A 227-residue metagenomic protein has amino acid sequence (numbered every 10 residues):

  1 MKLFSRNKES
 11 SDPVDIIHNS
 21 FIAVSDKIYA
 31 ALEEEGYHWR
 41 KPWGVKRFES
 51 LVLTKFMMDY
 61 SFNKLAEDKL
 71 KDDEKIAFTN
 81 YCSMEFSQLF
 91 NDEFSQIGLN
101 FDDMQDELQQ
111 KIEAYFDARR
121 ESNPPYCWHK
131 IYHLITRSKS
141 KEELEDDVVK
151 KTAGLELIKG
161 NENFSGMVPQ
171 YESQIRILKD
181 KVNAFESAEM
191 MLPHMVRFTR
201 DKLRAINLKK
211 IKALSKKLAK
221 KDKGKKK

Functional and structural regions predicted by a protein language model:
M1-K8, I131, I135: Short, aromatic- and cysteine-enriched interfacial helices/patches that mediate contacts at lipid membranes
L3-K41: Leu/Val/Ala/Ile-rich N-terminal alpha-helices, chiefly Sec-type signal peptides and the beginnings
S10, V14-I17, W43, R47-L51 (+5 more regions): Short runs of predominantly hydrophobic/aromatic residues within well-ordered alpha helices that form helix-helix
I22, D26-Y29, E33, K55-A66 (+5 more regions): Alpha-helical repeat scaffolds in large eukaryotic proteins
K27-A77: N-terminal interaction modules that seed assembly of large macromolecular complexes
L70-S95: Helix-rich alpha-solenoid scaffolding regions
N91-K223, K227: Helix-driven interaction modules
